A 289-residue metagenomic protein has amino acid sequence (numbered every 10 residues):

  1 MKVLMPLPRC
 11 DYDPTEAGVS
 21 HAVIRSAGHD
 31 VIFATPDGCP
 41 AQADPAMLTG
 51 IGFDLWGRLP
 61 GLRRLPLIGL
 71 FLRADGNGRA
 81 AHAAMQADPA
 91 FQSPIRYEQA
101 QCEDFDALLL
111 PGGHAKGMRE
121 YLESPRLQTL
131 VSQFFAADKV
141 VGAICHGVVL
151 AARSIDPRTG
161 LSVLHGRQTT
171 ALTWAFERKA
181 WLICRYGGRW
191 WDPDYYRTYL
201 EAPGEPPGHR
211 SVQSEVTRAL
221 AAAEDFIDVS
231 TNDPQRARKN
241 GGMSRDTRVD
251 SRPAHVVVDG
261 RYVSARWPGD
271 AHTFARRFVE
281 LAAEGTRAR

Functional and structural regions predicted by a protein language model:
M1-A137, L150-R289: Extended, subdomain-level signal for the structured scaffold at the beginning of enzyme domains
V141: Conserved, well-structured core segments that form or line functional sites
C145-G147: Catalytic nucleophile serine of serine hydrolases, specifically the conserved "nucleophile elbow" pentapeptide
